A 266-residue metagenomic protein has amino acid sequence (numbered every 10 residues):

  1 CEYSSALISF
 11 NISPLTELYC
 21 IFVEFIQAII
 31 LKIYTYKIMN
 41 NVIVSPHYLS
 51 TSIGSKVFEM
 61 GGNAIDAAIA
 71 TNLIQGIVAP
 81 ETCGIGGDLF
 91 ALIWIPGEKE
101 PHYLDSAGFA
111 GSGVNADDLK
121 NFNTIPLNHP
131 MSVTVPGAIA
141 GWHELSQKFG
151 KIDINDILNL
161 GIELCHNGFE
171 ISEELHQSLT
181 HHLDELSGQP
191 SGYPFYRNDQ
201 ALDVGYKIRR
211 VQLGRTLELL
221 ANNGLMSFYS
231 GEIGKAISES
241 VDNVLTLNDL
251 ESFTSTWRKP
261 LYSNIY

Functional and structural regions predicted by a protein language model:
C1-T16, C20: Low-acidity, Ser/Thr- and Arg-rich intrinsically disordered low-complexity segments
E2-S5, I26, S187-G188, L220-A221: Alpha-helical protein-protein interaction elements
L15, A28-I29, H102: Generic low-complexity segments that are intrinsically disordered, proline-rich and/or Lys/Arg-biased
I26-I38: Short, Lys/Arg-enriched N-terminal segments with co-localized hydrophobic residues within the first ~10-30 amino acids
Y36-E59, A64-S230, G234-Y266: Noncatalytic scaffold domains of N-terminal-nucleophile
